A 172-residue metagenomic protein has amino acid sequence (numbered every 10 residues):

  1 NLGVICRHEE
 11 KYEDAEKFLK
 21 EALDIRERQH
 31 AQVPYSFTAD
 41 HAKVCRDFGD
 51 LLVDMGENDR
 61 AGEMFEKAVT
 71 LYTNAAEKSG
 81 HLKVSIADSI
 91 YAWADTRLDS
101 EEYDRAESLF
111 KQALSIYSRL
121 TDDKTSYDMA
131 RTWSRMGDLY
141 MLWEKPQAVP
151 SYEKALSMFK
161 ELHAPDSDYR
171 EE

Functional and structural regions predicted by a protein language model:
N1-H8, A39-D54, V84-D99, Y127-M141 (+1 more regions): Conserved alpha-helical positions within TPR/SEL1-like repeat arrays
G3, A15, R26, H30 (+8 more regions): Hydrophobic strand positions within the blades of repeat-based beta-sheet folds
Y12, N58, Y103, K145-P146: TPR-repeat structural position
L23, H30, H41, F48 (+8 more regions): Heptad-repeat amphipathic alpha-helical coiled-coil interaction surface used for oligomerization/assembly
E27-P34, V53, Y72-N74, G80 (+5 more regions): Helix-capping and short linker residues that terminate individual alpha-solenoid repeat units
P34-H41, S79, K83-I86, D122 (+4 more regions): Residues that mark the junctions of alpha-helical repeat units in TPR/alpha-solenoid scaffolds
